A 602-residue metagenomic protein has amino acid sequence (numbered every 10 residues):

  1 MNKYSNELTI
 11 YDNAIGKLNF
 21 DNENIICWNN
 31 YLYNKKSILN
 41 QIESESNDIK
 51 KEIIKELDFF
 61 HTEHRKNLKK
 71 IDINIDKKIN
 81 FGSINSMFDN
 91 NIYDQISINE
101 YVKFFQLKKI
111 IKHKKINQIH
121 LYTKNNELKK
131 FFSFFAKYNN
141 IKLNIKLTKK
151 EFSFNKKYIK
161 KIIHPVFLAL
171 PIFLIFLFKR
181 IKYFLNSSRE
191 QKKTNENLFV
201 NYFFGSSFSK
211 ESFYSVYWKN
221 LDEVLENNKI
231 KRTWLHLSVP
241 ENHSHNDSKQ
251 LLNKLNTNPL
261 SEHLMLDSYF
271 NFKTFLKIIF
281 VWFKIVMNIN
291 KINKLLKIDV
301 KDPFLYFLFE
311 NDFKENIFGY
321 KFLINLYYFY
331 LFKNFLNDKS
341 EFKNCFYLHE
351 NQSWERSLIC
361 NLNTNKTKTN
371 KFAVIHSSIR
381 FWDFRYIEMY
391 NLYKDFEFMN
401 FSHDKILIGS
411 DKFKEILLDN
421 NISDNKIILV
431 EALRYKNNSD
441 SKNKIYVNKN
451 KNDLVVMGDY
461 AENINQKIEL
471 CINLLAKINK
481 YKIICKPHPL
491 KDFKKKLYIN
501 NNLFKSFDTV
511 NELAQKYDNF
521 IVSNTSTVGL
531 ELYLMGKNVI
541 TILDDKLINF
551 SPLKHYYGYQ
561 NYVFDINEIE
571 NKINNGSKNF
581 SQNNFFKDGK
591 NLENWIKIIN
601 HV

Functional and structural regions predicted by a protein language model:
M1-V602: Catalytic-core helical/loop segments in enzymes performing group transfer/polymerization on anionic/lipid-linked
